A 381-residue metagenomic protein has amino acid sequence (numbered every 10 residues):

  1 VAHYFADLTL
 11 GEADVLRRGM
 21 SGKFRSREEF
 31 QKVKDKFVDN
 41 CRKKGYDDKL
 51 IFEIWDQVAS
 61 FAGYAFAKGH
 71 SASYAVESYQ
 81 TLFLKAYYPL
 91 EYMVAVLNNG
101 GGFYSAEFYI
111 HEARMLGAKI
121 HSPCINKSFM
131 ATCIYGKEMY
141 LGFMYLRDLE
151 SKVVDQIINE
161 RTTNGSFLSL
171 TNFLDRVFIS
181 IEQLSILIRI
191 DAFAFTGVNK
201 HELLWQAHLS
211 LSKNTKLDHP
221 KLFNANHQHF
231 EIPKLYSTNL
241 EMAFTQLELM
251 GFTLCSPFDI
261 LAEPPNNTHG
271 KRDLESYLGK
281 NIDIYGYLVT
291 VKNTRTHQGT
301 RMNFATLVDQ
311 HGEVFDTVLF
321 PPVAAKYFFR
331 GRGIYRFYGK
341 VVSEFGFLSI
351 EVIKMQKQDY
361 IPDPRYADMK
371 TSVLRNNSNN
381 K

Functional and structural regions predicted by a protein language model:
V1-K381: Noncatalytic, beta-rich nucleic-acid-contacting surfaces in large DNA/RNA-processing enzymes
